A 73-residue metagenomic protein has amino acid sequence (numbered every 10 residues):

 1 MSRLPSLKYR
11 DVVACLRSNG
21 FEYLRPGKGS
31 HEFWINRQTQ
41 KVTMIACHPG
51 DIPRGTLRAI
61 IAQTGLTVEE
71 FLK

Functional and structural regions predicted by a protein language model:
M1-K73: Basic nucleic-acid-binding interfaces
